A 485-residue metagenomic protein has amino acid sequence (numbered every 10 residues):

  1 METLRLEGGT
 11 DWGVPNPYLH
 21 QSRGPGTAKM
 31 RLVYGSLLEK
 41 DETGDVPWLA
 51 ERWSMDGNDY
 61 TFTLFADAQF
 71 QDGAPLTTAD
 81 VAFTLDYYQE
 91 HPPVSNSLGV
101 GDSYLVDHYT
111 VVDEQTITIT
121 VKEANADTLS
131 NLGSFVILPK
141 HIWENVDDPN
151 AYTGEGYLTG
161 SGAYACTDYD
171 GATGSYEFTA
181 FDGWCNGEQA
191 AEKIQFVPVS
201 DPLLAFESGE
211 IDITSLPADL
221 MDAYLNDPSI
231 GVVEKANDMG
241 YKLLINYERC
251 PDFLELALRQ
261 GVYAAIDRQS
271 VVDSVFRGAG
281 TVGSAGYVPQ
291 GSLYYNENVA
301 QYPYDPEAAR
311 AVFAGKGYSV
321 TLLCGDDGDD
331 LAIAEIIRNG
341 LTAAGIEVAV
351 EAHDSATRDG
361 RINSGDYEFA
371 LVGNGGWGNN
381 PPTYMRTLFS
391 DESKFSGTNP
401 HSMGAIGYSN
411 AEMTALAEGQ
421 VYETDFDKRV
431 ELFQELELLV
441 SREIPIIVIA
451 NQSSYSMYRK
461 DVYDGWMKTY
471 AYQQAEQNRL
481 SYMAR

Functional and structural regions predicted by a protein language model:
E7-G57, D86, T159: N-terminal lobe/hinge region of extracytoplasmic solute-binding protein
T43, G133-Q189, E307: Gly/Pro-rich hinge or "lid" segments in bacterial periplasmic/extracellular proteins
S54, L98-N145: Surface-exposed binding/hinge segments that line and control ligand-binding clefts or catalytic entry sites
F181-Y224, E347: Ligand-site clamp/hinge motif
R249-S292, A332-I333, V440-P445: Periplasmic-binding protein-like
V282-V312, D329: Structural transition elements
E347-R358, R386-R459: Extracytoplasmic/peripheral linker and loop segments enriched in polar/acidic and small residues with frequent Thr/Pro
S456-R485: Long beta-strand-rich cores associated with HINT superfamily self-processing modules
